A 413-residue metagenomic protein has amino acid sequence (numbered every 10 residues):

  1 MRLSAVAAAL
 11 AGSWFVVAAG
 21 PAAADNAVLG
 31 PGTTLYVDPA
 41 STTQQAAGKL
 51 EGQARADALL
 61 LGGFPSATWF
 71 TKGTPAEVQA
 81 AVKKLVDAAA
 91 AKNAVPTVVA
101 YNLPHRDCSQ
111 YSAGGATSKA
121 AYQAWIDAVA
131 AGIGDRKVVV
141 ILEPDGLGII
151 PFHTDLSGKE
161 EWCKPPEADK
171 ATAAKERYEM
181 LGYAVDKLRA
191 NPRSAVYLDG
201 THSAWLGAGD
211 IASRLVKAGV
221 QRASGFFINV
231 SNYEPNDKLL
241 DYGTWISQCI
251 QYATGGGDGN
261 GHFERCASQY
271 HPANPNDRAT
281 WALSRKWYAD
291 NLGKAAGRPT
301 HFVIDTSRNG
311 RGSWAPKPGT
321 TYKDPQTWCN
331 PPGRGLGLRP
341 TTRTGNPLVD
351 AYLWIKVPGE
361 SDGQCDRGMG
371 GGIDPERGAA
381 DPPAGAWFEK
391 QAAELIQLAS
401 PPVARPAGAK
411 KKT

Functional and structural regions predicted by a protein language model:
M1-A24: Secretory targeting and sorting signals
A22-A24, V403-T413: Composition-driven, intrinsically disordered low-complexity tracts enriched in small residues
V28-G132, R136, L338, K356-P406: N-terminal carbohydrate-binding/catalytic regions of secreted carbohydrate-active enzymes
T34-V37, T68-T71, V95-A100, K137-E143 (+6 more regions): Structural recognition of the beta-strand scaffold that forms the well-ordered cores of secreted hydrolase catalytic
D38, T43-D57, L206-G370: Surface-exposed substrate-engagement region within the catalytic domains of secreted or surface-exposed extracellular
P65-K72, S112-A116, P165-A173, Y197-A204 (+3 more regions): Surface-exposed cleft-lining segments at the edges of enzyme active sites
P75-V82, G115-Y122, A174-L181, N191 (+4 more regions): Solvent-exposed, acidic/flexible segments
D87-V196, D210-R222: Substrate-binding cleft of extracellular glycoside hydrolase catalytic domains
